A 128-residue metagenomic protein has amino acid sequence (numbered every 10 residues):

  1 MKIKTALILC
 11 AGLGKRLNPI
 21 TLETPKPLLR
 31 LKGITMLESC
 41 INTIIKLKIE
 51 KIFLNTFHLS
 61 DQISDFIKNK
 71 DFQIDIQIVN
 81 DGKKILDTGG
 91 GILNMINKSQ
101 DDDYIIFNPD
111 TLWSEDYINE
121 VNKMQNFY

Functional and structural regions predicted by a protein language model:
M1-I8, R16, I34-N108, L112 (+1 more regions): Conserved N-terminal catalytic core of the sugar/cofactor nucleotidyltransferase
L13: Conserved SAM/SAH-binding loop
P19-I20: Short acidic/histidine- and often glycine-rich active-site loop of Leloir-type glycosyltransferases that engages
E23, D101-D102, F127: Structured helix-beta-strand junction loops
E23-E38: Short catalytic helix/loop segments, enriched in acidic residues and glycine and frequently bearing histidine
D116-Y128: Conserved donor-nucleotide/metal-binding helix-loop-beta segment in metal-dependent transferases, i.e., the alpha-helix
